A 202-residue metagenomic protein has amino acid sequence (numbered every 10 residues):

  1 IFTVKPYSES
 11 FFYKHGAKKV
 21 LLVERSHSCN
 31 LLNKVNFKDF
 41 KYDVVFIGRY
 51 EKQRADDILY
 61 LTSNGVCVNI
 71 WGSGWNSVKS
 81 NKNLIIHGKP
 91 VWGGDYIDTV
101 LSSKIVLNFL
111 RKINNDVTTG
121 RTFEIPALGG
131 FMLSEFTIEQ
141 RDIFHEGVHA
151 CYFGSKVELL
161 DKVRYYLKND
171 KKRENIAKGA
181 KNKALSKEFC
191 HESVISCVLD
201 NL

Functional and structural regions predicted by a protein language model:
F2-C151, H191: Nucleotide-sugar donor-binding catalytic core of glycosyltransferases
S77, K156, E174-K178: Short acidic (Asp/Glu) and glycine-rich catalytic loops that position anionic groups and cofactors
T99-L101, K162-Y166: Small beta-barrel nucleic-acid-binding modules, principally OB-folds
T119, A150-K156, Y166-D170: Conserved acidic donor-binding segment of nucleotide-sugar-dependent glycosyltransferases
F144, V163, A177: Short, flexible helix/strand-to-coil boundary loops that buttress conserved ligand/catalytic motifs in alpha/beta
L159: Catalytic phosphate/metal-binding cores of nucleic-acid and nucleotide-processing enzymes, i.e., regions that mediate
K168-D200: A charged, aromatic-enriched C-terminal amphipathic alpha-helix characteristic of glycosyltransferases across folds
